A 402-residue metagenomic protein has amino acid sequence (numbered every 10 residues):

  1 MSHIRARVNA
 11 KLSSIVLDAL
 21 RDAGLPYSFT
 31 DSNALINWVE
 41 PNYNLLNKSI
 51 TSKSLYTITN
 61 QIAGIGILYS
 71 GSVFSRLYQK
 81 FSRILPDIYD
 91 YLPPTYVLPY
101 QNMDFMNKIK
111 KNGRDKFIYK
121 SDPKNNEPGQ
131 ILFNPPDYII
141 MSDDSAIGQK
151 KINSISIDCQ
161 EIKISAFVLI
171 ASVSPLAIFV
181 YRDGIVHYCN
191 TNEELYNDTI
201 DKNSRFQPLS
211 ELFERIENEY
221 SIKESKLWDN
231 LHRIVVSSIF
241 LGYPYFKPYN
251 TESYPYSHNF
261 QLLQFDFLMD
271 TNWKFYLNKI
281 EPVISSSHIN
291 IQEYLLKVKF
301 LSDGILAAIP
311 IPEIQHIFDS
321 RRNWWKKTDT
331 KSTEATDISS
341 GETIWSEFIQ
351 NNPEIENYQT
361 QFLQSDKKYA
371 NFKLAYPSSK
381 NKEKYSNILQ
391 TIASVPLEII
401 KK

Functional and structural regions predicted by a protein language model:
H3-L35, V39-N44, S52, G71-I84 (+7 more regions): Acidic, PEST-like segments
P41-G66: Short, structured active-site "lid" loops
T59-Q61, Y89-Y91, P123-E127: Short glycine-enriched loop/turn motifs at secondary-structure junctions
P94-Y96, R114-S142, S156-C159, I164: Glycine-rich phosphate-binding loop of ATP-grasp-fold ATP-dependent ligases
F105-N112, I139: Short amphipathic alpha-helix with an adjacent loop that forms part of the alpha/beta core around
F265-F267: Hydrophobic residue at the +6 position relative to the catalytic HRD Asp in the kinase catalytic loop
D270: Short, acidic, Ser/Thr-enriched surface-loop or helix-capping motifs
